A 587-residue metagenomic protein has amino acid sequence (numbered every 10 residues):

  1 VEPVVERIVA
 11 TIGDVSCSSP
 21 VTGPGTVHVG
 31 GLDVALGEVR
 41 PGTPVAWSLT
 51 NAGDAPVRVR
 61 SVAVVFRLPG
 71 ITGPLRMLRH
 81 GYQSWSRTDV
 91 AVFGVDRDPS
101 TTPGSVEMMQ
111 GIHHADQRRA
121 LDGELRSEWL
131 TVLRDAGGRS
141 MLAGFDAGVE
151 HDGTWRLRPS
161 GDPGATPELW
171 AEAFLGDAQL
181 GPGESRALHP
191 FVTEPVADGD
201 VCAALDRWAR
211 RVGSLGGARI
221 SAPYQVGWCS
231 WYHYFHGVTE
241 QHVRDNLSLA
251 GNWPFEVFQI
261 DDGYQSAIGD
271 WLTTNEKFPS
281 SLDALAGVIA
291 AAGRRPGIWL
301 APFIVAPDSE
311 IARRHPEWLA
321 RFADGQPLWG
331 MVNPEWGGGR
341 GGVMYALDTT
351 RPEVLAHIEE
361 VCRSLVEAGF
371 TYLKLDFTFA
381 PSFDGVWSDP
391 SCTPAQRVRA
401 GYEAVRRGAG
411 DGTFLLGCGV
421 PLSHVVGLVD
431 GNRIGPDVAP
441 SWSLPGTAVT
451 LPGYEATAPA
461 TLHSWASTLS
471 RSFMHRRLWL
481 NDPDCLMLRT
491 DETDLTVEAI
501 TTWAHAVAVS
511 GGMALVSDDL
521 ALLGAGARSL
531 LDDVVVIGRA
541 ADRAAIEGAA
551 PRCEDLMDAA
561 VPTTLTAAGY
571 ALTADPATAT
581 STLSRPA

Functional and structural regions predicted by a protein language model:
P3-I12, S16-C17, G25-R156: Polysaccharide-binding surfaces and accessory modules of carbohydrate-active proteins
H28, M109-I220, D494: Beta-strand-rich recognition/accessory modules
P44, E124-E128, R139-S140, T501-W503 (+2 more regions): Carbohydrate-binding surface patches
W47, G183, W228, F258 (+5 more regions): Conserved, mostly hydrophobic/aromatic
Y224-R363, Y372, A380-D389: Aromatic-lined carbohydrate-binding/catalytic grooves of carbohydrate-active enzymes
Y234-V238, Q265-G269, F303-D308, A380-D384 (+7 more regions): Flexible loop/turn segments at secondary-structure boundaries
S280-R294, C392-T413: Alpha-helix-loop-beta-strand connector modules within alpha/beta enzyme cores
I311-P352, A356, A400-L522: Glycan-recognition surfaces
